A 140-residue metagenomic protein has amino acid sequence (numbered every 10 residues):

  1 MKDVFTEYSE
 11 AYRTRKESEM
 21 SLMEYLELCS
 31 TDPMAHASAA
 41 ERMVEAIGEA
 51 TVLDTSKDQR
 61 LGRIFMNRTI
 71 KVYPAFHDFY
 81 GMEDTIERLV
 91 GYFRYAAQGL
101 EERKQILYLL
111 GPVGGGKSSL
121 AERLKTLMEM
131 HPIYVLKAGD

Functional and structural regions predicted by a protein language model:
M1-A50: N-terminal accessory segments that target, anchor, or regulate ATP-driven/P-loop NTPase machines and associated
A35-H36, A40-D140: Conserved ASCE/P-loop NTPase catalytic core
